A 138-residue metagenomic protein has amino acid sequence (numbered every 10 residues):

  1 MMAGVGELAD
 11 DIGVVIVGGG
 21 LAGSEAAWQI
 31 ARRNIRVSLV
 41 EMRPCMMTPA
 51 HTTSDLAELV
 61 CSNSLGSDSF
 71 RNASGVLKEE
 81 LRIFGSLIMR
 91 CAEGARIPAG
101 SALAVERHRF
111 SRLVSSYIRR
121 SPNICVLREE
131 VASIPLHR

Functional and structural regions predicted by a protein language model:
M2-A3: Eukaryotic N-terminal low-complexity, Ser/Thr- and Lys/Arg-rich leader segments that predominantly function as
G6-A22: Beta1/beta-strand and adjacent pyrophosphate-binding region of the FAD-binding site in flavoprotein oxidoreductases
G19-G20, E41-M42, E129-V131: Fold-independent oxyanion-binding glycine-rich loops and adjacent beta-strand/coil segments at enzyme active sites
W28-C91: N-terminal FAD cofactor-binding segment of flavoenzymes
E80-R138: Feature captures the FAD/FMN-dependent oxidoreductase FAD-binding
